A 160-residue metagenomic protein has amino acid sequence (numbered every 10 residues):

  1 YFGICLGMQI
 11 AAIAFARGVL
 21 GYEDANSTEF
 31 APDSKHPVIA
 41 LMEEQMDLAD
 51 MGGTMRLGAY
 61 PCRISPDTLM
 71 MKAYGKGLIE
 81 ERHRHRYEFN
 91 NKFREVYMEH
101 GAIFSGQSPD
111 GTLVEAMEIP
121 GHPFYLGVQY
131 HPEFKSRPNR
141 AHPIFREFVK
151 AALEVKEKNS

Functional and structural regions predicted by a protein language model:
Y1-A16: Catalytic nucleophile loop
G18-S160: Amide-donor transfer/coupling interface in amidating biosynthetic enzymes
